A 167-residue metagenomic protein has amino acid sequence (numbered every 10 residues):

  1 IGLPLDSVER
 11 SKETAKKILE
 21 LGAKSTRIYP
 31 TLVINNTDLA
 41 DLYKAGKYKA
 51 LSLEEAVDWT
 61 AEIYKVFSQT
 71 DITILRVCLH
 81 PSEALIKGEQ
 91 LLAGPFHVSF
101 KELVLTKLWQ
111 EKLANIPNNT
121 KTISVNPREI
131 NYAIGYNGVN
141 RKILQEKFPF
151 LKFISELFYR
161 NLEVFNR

Functional and structural regions predicted by a protein language model:
I1-P117: C-terminal scaffold of the Radical SAM
E83-R167: Radical SAM enzyme core and accessory elements
